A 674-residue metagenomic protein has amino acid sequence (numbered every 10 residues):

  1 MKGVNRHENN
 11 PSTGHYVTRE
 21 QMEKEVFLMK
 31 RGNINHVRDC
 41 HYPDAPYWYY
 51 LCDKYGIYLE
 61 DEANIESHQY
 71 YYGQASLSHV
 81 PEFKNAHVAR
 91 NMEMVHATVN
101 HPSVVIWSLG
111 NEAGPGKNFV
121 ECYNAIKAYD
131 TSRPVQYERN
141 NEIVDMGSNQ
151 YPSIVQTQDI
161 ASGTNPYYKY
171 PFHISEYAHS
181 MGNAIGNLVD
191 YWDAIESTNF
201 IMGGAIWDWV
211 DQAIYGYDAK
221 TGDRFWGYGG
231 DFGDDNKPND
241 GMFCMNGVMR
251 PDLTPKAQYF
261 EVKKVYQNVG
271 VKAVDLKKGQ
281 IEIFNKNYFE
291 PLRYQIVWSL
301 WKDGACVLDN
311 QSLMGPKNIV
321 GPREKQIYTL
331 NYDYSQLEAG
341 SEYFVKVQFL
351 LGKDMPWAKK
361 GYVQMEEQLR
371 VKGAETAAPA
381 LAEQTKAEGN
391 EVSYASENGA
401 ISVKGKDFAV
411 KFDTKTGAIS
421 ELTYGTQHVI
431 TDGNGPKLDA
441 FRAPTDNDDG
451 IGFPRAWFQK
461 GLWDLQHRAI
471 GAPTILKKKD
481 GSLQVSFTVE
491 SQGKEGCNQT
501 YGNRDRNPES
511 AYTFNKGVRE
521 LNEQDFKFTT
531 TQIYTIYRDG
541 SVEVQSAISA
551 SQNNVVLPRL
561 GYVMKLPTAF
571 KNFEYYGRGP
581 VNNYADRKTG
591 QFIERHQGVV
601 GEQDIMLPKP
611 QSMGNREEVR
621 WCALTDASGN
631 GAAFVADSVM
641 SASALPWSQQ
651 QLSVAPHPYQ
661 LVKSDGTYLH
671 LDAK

Functional and structural regions predicted by a protein language model:
M1-K2, Y49, L59, D211-W226 (+3 more regions): Carboxylate/His-rich catalytic cores and anion/metal-binding grooves
M1-M29, Y50: N-terminal carbohydrate-binding accessory modules
E23-M29, H36-M245: Substrate-binding/catalytic cleft of secreted carbohydrate-active enzymes, primarily glycoside hydrolases
V105-W107, G163-K325, T329-L330, Y334 (+4 more regions): Substrate-binding clefts and catalytic carboxylate motifs of secreted carbohydrate-active enzymes
N287-P291, K353, S551-N553: Short, acidic/polar linear motifs in exposed loop/turn regions
Q295, E342-K346, E543: Short, conserved beta-strand segments of beta-strand-rich sandwich/propeller modules, principally
N331-G340, M355, L369-K674: Beta-strand/loop-rich accessory regions of lumenal/periplasmic or secreted enzymes, predominantly carbohydrate-active
F349-A358: Short acidic/polar inter-strand loop motif in beta-rich domains
